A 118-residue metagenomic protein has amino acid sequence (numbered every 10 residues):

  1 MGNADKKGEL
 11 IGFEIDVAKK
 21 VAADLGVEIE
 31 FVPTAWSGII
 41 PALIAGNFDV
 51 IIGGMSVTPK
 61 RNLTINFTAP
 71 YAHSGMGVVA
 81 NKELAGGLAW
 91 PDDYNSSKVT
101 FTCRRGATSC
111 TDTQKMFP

Functional and structural regions predicted by a protein language model:
M1, W36-I39, S56-K60, L84-G86 (+1 more regions): Solvent-exposed loop/turn segments at secondary-structure junctions within structured extracellular/periplasmic domains
M1-G54, L63: Extracytoplasmic small-molecule ligand-binding "clamshell" domains of the periplasmic binding protein/Venus flytrap
G2-K7, A18-V27, P91-S97, T108-P118: Ligand-binding cleft/hinge of the Venus flytrap
D5-K7, P33-W36, A69-Y71, K82-L84 (+2 more regions): A mature extracytoplasmic/lumenal domain signature
K6-E9, R61-L63, F67, L84 (+1 more regions): Glycine-rich, flexible loop/turn motifs
N47, P59-S74: Ligand-binding "clamshell"
G77-V79: Residues embedded in well-ordered beta-strands
K82-T100: Flexible hinge/capping segments at coil-to-helix
